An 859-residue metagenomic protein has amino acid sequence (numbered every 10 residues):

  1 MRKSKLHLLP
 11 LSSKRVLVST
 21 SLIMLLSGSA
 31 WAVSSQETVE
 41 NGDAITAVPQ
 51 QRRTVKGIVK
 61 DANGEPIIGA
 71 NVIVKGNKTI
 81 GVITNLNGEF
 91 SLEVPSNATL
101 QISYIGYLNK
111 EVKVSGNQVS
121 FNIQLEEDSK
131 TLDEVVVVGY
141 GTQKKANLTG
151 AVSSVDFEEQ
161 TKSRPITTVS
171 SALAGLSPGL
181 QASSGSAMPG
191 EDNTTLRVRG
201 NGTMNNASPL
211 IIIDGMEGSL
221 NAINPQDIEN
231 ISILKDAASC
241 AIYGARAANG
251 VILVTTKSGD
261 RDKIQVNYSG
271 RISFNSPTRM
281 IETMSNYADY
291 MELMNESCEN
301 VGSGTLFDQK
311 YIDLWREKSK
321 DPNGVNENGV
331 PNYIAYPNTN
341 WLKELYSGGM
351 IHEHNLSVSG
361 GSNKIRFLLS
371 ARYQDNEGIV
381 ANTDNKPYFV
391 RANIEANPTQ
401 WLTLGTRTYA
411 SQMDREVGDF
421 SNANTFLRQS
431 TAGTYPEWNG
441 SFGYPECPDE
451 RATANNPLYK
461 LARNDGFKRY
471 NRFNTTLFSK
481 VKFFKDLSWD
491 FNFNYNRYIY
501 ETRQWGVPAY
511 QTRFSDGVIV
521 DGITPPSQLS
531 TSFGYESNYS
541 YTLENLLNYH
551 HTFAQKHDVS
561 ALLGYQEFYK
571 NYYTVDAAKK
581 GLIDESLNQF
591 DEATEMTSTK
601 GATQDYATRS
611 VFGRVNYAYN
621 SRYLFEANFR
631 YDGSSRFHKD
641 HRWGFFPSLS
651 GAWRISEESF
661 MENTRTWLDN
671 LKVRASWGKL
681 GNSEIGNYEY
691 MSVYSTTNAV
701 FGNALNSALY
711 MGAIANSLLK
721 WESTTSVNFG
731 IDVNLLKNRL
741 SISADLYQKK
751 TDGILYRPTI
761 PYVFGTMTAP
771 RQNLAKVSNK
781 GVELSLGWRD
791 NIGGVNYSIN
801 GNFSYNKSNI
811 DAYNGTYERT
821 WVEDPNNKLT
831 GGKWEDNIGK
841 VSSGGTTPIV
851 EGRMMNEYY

Functional and structural regions predicted by a protein language model:
M1-T54, P95, L108: Cleavable N-terminal targeting peptides that direct proteins into the secretory/outer-membrane pathway or into
V33-N77, T99-L108, V119-T161, R199 (+1 more regions): Short, acidic, small-residue-rich periplasmic hinge/interaction motif at the N-terminus of Gram-negative outer-membrane
K56-A62, T79, A151-G175, S184-A187 (+4 more regions): Short, polar/charged loop or turn motifs at beta-strand boundaries
K78-E89: Short, acidic Ser/Thr/Gly-rich low-complexity loop/linker segments typical of extracellular and cell-surface proteins
S91-E93, S171, D214-A241: Short acidic/polar hinge/loop motifs at secondary-structure boundaries that mediate gating or recognition
S154, E159, R164-I166, L176-T195 (+7 more regions): Residues embedded in well-ordered regular secondary structure
E159, S208, H352, P387 (+3 more regions): Extracellular/periplasmic, surface-exposed regions of secreted and cell-surface proteins
N267-P331, N791-Y859: Conserved small-residue
